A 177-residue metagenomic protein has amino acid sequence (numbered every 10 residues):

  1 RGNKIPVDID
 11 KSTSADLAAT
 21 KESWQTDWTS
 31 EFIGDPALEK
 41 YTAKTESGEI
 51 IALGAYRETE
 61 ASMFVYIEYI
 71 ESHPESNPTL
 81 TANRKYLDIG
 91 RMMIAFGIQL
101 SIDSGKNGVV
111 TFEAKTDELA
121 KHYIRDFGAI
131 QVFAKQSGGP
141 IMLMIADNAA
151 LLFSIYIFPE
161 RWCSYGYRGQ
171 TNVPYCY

Functional and structural regions predicted by a protein language model:
R1-R84, M92, Q99-T111, K115-E118 (+1 more regions): Non-catalytic substrate-recognition and accessory regions of acyl/acetyltransferase enzymes
